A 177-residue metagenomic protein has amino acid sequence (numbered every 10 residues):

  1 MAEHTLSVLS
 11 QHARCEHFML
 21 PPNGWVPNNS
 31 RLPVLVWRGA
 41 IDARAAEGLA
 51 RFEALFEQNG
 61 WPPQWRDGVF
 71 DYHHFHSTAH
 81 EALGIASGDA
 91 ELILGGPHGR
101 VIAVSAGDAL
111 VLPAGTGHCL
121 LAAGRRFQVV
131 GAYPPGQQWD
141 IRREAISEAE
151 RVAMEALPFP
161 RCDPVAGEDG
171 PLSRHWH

Functional and structural regions predicted by a protein language model:
M1-H74, S173-H177: A short, N-terminal "cap"/entry segment at the start of jelly-roll beta-barrel domains of the cupin/DSBH fold
P62, G68-V69, S87-D89, P97: Double-stranded beta-helix
G68-A82, P97-H98, S105-A106: A short beta-loop-beta micro-motif enriched in histidine and acidic residues
H76-I93, V111: Short, conserved beta-strand element in jelly-roll/cupin
D89, H98, T116-G117, R125: A generic "binding-loop/recognition-motif" signal
I93-G95, L121: A generic structural motif
V104-G124, Y133: Conserved metal-binding segment of the jelly-roll/cupin
L121-H177: Double-stranded beta-helix
